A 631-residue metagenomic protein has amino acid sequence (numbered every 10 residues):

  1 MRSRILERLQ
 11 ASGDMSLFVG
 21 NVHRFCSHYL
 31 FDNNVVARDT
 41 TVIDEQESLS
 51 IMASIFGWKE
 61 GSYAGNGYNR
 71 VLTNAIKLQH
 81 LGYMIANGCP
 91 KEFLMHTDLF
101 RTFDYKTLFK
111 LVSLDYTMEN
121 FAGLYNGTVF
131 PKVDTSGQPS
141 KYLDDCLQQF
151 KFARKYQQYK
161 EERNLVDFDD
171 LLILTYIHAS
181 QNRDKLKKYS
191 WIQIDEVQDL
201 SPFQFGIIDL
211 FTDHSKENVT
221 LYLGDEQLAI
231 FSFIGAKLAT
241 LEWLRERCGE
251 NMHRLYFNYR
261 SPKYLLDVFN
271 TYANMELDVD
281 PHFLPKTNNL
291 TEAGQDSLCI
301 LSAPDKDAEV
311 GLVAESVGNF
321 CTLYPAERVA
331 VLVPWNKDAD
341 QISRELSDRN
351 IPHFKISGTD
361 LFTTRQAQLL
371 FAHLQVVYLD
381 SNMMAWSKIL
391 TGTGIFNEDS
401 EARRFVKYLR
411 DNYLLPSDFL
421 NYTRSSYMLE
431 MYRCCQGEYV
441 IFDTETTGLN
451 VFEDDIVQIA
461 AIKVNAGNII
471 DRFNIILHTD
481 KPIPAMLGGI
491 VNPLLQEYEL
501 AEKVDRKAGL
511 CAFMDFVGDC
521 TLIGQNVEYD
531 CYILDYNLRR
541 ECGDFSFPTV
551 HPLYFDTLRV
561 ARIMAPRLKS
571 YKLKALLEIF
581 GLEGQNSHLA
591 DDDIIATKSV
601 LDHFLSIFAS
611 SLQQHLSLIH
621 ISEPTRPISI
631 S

Functional and structural regions predicted by a protein language model:
R2-L99, E242, L553: Conserved P-loop NTPase-based nucleic-acid remodeling module centered on helicase motor cores
F18, D44, S48, Q138-E242 (+1 more regions): Conserved helicase NTPase motor core
L49-K155: Basic/charged alpha-beta structural segments of nucleotide/phosphate-handling enzymes
E250-N251, N258-I351, E499: Helicase P-loop NTPase motor core
P325-S400: Core RecA-like ATPase module of SF1/SF2 helicases and allied nucleic-acid translocases
V376-E438, N465: Conserved helicase C-terminal RecA-like lobe
G437-V440, T446-G543, F547-H551, R567-Y571 (+2 more regions): Conserved non-catalytic scaffold segment of RNase H-like nuclease domains
I619-S631: Single conserved hydrophobic/aromatic residue that forms the stacking wall/gate of nucleotide- or nucleobase-binding
